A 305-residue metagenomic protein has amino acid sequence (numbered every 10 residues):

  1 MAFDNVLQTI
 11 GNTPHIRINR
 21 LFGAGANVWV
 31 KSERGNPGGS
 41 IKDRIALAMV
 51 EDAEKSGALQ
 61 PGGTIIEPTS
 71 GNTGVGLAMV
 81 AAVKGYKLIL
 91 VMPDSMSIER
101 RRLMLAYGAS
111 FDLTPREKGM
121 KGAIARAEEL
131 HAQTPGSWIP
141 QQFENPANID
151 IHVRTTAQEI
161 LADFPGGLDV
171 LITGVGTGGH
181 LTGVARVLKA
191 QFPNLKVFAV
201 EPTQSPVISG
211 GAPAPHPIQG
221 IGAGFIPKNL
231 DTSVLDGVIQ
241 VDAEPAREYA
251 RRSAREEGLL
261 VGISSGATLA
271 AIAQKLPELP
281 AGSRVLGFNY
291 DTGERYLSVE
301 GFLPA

Functional and structural regions predicted by a protein language model:
M1-A305: PLP-dependent amino-acid enzyme catalytic core
